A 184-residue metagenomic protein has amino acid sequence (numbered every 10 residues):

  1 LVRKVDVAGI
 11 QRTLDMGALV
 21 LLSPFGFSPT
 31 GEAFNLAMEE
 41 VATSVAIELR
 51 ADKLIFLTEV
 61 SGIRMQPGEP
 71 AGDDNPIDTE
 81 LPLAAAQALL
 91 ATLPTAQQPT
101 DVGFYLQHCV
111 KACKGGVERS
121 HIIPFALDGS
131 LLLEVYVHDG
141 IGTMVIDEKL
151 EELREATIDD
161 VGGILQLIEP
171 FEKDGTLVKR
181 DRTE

Functional and structural regions predicted by a protein language model:
L1-R180: C-terminal catalytic "cap/lid" subdomain
T183-E184: A short helix-loop-beta-strand connector motif used in the catalytic cores of GNAT acetyltransferases and, in some
